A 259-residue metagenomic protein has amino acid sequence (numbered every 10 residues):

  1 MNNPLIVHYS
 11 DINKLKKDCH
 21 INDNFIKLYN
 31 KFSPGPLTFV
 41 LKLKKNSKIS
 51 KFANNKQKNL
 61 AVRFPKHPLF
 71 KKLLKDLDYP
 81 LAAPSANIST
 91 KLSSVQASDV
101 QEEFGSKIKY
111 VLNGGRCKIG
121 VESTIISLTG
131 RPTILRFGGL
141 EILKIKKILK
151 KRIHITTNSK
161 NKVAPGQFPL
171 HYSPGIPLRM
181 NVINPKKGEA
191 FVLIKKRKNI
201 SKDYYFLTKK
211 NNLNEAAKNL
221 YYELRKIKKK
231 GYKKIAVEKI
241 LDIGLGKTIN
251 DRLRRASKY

Functional and structural regions predicted by a protein language model:
M1-Y259: Active-site-adjacent structural elements in enzyme catalytic cores
